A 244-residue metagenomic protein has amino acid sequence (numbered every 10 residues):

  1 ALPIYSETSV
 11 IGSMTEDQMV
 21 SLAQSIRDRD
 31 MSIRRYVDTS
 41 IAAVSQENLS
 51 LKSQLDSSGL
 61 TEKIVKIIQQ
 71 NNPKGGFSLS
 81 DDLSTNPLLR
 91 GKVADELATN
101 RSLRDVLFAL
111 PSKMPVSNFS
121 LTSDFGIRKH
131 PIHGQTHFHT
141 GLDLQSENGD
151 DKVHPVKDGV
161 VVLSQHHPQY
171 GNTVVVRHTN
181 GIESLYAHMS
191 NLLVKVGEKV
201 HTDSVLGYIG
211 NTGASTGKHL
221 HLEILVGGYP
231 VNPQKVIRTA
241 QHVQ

Functional and structural regions predicted by a protein language model:
A1-D124: Non-catalytic extracellular/periplasmic "stalk" and linker regions immediately N-terminal to catalytic or recognition
F108-Q244: Catalytic cores of peptidoglycan-degrading enzymes
